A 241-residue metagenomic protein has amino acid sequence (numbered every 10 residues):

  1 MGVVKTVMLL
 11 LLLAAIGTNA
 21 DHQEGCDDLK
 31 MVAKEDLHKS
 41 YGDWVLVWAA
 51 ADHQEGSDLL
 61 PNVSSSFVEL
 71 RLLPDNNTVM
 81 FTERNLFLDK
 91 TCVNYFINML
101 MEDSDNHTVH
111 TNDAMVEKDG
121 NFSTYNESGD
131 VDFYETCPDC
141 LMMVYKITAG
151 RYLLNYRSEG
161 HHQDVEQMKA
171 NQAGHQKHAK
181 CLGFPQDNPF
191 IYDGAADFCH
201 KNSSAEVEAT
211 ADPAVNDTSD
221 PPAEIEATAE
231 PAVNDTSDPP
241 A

Functional and structural regions predicted by a protein language model:
G2-A241: Calycin-type beta-barrel ligand-binding domains and close structural analogs
